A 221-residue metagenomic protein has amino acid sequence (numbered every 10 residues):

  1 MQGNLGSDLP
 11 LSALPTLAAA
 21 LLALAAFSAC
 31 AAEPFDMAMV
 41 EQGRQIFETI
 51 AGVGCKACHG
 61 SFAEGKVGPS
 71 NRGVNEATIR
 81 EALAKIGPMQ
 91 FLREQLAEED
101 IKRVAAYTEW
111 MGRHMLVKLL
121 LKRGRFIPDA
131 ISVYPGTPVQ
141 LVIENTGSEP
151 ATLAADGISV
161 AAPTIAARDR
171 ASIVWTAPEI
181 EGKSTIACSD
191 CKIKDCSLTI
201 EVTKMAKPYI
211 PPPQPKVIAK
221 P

Functional and structural regions predicted by a protein language model:
A26-S28: N-terminal signal peptide c-region/cleavage motif recognized by signal peptidases
C30-T49: Electrostatic cytochrome c docking/interface patches
G43, A51-A63, I79, V104: The canonical Cys-X-X-Cys-His
A57-E64, K85, L92-E94, E109-W110: Detector for the c-type heme attachment site
L92-K118: C-terminal capping alpha-helices of c-type cytochrome domains
R113-P135: N-terminal edge beta-strand
M115, A167-P221: Extracellular/periplasmic metallocenter environments
I143-G147: Asparagine-centered strand-capping/turn motif at beta-strand->loop junctions
